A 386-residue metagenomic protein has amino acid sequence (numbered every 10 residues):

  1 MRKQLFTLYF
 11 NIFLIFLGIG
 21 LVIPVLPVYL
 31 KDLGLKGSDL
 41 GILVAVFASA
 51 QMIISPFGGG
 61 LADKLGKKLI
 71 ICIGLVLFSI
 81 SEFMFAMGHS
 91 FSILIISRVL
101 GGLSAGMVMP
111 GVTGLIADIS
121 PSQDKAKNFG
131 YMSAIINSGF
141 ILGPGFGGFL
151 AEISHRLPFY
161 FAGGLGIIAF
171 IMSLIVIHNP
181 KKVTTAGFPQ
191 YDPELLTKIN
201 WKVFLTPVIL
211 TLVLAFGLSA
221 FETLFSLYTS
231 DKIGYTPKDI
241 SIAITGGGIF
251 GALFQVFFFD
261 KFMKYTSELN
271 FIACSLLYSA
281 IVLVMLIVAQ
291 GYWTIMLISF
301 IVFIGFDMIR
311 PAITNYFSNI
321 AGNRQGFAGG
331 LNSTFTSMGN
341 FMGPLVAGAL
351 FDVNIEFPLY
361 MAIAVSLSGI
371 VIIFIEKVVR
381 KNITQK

Functional and structural regions predicted by a protein language model:
M1-R2, H178-V208: Juxtamembrane intracellular "pre-TM" segments in multi-pass secondary transporters
V25-S38, L224-D239: Short amphipathic helix-loop junctions that connect adjacent transmembrane helices in Major Facilitator Superfamily/SLC
I53-H89: Conserved MFS/SLC helix-loop-helix module at the cytosolic interface between two early adjacent transmembrane helices
S55-G66, F254-S267, F351: Helix-to-loop junctions at the C-terminal end of transmembrane segments in multipass secondary transporters
G66, M87-I93, V288-Q290, G322: Helix-breaking motifs and short loop linkers at transmembrane-helix boundaries and internal kinks in secondary membrane
S81, S92-L100, W293-I301: Paired small-residue
S97-S138: Cytoplasmic helix-loop-helix junction between adjacent transmembrane helices in 12-TM secondary transporters
L269-I313: C-terminal transmembrane helical hairpin of 12-TM major facilitator-type secondary transporters
